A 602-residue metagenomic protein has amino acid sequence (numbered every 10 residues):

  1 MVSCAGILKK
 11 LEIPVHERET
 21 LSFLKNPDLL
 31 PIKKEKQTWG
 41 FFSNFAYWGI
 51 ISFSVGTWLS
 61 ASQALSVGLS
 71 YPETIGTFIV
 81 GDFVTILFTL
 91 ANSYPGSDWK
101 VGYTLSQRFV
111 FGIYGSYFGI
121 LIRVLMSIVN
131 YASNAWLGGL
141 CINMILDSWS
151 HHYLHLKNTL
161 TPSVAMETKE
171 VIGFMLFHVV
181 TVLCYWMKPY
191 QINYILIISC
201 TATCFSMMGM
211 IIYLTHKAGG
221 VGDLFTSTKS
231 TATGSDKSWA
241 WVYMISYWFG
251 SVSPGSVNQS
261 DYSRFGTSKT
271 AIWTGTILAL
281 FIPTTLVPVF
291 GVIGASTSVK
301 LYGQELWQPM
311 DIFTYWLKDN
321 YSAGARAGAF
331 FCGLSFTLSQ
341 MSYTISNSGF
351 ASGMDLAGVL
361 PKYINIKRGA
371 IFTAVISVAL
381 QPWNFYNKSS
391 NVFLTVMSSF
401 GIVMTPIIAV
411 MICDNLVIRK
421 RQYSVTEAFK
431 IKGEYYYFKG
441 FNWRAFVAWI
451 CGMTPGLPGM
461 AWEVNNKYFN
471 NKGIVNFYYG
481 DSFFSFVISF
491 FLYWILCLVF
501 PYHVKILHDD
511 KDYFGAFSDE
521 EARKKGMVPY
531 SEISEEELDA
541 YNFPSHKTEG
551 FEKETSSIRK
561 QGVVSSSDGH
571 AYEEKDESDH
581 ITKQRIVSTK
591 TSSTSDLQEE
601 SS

Functional and structural regions predicted by a protein language model:
M1-I32, Y502-S602: Intrinsically disordered, low-complexity terminal tails of fungal membrane proteins
V2-Y71, I86, M207-M210, L214-G220 (+6 more regions): Membrane-interface "cap" regions at the ends of multi-pass membrane proteins
A61-V84, F88-S93, S206-Q381, S390: Membrane-embedded translocation segments of transport machinery
S66-G68, S93-P95, V110, F118 (+7 more regions): Membrane-water interface regions at transmembrane-helix termini and the short interhelical loops of multi-pass membrane
F78-F111, I120-M126, N130-W136, L498-P501 (+1 more regions): Juxtamembrane transmembrane-helix boundary signature
S133-G139, I172-K217, L224-T226, T276-L280 (+1 more regions): Membrane-interface loop-to-helix entry segments
S163-M175, G358-N387, E434-P455: Loop-to-transmembrane helix boundary motifs in multi-pass membrane proteins
I407-F491: C-terminal membrane-solvent junction of multi-pass transporters and transport-like membrane proteins
